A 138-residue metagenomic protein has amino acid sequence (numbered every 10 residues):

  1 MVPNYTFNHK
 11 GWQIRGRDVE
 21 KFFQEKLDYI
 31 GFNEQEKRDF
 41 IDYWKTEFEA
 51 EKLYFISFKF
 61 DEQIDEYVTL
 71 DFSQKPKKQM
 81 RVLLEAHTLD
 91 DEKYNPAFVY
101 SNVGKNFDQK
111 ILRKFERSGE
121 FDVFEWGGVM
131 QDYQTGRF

Functional and structural regions predicted by a protein language model:
M1-F138: Protease-labile, long low-complexity intrinsically disordered regions enriched in Pro/Ser/Thr
